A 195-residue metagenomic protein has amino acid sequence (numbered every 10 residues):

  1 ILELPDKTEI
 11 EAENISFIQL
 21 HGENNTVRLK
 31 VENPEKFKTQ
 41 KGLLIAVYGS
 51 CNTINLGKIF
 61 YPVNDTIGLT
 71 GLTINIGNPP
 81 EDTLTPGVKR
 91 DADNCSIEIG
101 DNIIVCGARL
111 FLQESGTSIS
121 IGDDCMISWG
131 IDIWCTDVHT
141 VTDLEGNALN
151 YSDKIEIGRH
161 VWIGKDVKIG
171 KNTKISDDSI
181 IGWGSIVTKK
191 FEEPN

Functional and structural regions predicted by a protein language model:
I1-G42, A46-S50: Extended, small-residue-rich solenoid/repeat segments and analogous flexible loops that form exposed scaffolds
N33-I175, K190-E192: Flexible, glycine/small-residue-enriched loop-and-beta-strand segment within the central core of proteins
I180-I181: Short-chain dehydrogenase/reductase
